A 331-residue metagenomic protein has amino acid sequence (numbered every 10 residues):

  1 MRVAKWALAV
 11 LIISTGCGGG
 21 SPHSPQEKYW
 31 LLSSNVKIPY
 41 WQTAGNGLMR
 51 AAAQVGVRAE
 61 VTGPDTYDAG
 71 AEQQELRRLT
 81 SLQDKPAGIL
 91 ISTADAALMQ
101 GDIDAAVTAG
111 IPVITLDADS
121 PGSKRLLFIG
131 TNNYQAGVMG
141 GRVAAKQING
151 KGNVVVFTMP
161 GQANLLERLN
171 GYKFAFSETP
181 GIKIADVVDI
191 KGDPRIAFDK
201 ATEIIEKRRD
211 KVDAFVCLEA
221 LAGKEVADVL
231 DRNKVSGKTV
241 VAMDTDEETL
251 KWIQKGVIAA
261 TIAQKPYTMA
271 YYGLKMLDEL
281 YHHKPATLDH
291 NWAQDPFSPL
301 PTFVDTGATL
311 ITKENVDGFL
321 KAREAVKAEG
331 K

Functional and structural regions predicted by a protein language model:
M1-K28, T80, D84, D104-I111 (+1 more regions): Short, low-complexity disordered leader/linker segments with a strong preference for bacterial N-terminal type II
S24, I129-V154, L166-E167, R195-F198 (+2 more regions): Hydrophobic alpha-helical segments within soluble ligand-binding/sensing domains
P25, M276-K331: Hinge/cleft segment of the Venus flytrap/periplasmic-binding protein
K28-V55, A59-L82, S92-A96, T158-E167 (+1 more regions): Extracytoplasmic "Venus flytrap"
Y40-Q54, Q74, A136-G140, N164-I182 (+4 more regions): Short, solvent-exposed amphipathic alpha-helices that sit in or adjacent to ligand/effector-binding or catalytic
A53-D68, N153-T158, F176-P194, A214: Short beta-strand elements in bilobed, periplasmic/extracellular small-molecule ligand-binding domains
A87-T108, Y172, D186, K191-W252: Hydrophobic alpha-helical
A97-Q135, K146, N153, D246-Q254 (+1 more regions): Flexible loop/hinge segments that line or gate small-molecule binding clefts
